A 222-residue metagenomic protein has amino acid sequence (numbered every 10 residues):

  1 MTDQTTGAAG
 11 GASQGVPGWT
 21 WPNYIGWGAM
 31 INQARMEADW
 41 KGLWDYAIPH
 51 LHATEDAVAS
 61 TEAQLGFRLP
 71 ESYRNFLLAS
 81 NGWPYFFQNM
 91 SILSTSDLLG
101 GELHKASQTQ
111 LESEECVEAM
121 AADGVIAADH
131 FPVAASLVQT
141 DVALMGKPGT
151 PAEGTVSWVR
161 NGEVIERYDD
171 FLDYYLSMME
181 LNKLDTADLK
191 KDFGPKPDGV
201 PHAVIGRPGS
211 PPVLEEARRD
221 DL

Functional and structural regions predicted by a protein language model:
M1-A57, A79-L222: A C-terminal-region feature
V58-E62: Amphipathic alpha-helical segments within well-ordered protein domains
F76: Short alpha-helical functional segments enriched in proximate histidine and acidic residues
